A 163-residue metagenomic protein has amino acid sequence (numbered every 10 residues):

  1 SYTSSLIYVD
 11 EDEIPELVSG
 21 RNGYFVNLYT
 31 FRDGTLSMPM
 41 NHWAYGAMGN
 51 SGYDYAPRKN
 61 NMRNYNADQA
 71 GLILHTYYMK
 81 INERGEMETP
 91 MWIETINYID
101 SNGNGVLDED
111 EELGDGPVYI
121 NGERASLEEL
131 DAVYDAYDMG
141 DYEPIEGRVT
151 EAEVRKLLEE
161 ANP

Functional and structural regions predicted by a protein language model:
S1, T35-M48, G147: Blade-edge motifs of beta-propeller repeat domains
Y2, Y24-V26, L74-T76: Repetitive beta-architecture junctions, highlighting loop-to-beta-strand starts across blade-like repeats
T3-V9, L28-Y29, G46-P57: Short, exposed beta-strand/loop patches in secreted or surface proteins that constitute
S5-D12, D100-N102: Acidic, divalent-cation-chelating loop motifs in proteins
V9-G20, A56-N66: Acidic/hydrophobic-patterned starts of short beta strands in beta-sheet-rich repeat architectures
R21-G23, W43-A47, N66-I73: His-enriched metal-coordination microenvironments in redox/metal-binding proteins
V26-N41, Y77-E83: Beta-propeller blade repeat segments, especially FG-GAP/WD-type strand-to-loop junctions in 6- to 7-bladed propeller
N60-P163: Acidic, small-residue rich beta-repeat scaffolds with periodic aromatic anchors
